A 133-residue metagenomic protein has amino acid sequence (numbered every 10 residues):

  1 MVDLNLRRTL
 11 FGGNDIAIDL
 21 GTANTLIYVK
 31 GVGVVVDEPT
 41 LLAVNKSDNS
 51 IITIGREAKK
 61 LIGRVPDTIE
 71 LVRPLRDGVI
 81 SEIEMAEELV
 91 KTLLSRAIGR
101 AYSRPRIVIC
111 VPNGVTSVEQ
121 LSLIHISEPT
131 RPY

Functional and structural regions predicted by a protein language model:
M1-G12: Non-catalytic pre-domain segments flanking phosphatase-related domains
G13-N14, P105: Nucleotide donor/acceptor-binding cores
D15-D19: Short glycine-aspartate micro-motif
T22-I124: Conserved phosphate-binding loops in N-terminal lobes of ATP-dependent enzymes of the actin/Hsp70/sugar-kinase
I124-Y133: Single conserved hydrophobic/aromatic residue that forms the stacking wall/gate of nucleotide- or nucleobase-binding
